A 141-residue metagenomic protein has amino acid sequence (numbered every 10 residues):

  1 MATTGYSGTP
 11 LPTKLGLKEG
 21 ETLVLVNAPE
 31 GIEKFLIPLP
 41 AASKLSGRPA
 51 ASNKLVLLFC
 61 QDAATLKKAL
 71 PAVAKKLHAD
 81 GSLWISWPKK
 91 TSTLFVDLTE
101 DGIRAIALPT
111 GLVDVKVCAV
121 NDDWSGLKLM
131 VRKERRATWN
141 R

Functional and structural regions predicted by a protein language model:
M1-K34: N-terminal, charge-rich interaction modules
T13, G111-R141: Class I S-adenosyl-L-methionine
I37-L39: Mature catalytic domains of secreted/periplasmic carbohydrate-active enzymes
A42-N53: Short acidic low-complexity segments
V56-L66: Short, glycine-rich nucleotide/cofactor-binding loops
K67-L98: Mid-chain, well-packed structural core segment of small domains
D97-K116: Conserved Class I S-adenosyl-L-methionine
